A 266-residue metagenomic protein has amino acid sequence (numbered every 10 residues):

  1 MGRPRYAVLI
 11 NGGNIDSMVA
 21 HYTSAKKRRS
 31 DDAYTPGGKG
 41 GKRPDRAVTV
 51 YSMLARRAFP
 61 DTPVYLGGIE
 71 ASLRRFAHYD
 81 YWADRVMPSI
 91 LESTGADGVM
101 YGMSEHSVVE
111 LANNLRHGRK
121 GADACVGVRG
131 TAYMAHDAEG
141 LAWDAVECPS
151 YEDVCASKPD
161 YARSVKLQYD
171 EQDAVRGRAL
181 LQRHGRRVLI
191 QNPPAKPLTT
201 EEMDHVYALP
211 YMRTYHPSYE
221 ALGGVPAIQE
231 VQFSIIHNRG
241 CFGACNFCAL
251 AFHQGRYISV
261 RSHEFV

Functional and structural regions predicted by a protein language model:
M1-H184, Q191: Glycine-rich beta-alpha loop elements in corrinoid/cobalamin-binding modules across cobalamin-dependent enzymes
I15, A71, E105-H106, Y211-R213 (+2 more regions): Short, glycine-/Ser/Thr-/acidic-enriched flexible segments
G37-D45, K196, S234, N238: Short acidic-aromatic active-site loops that bind/stabilize oxyanions
D97, V206, C241, C245 (+1 more regions): Conserved, mostly hydrophobic/aromatic
E202-V231: Short, charged low-complexity linear segments at domain edges
L222-A249: N-terminal pre-triad scaffold of radical SAM enzymes
F252-V266: Conserved alpha-helical substructure of the radical SAM core
